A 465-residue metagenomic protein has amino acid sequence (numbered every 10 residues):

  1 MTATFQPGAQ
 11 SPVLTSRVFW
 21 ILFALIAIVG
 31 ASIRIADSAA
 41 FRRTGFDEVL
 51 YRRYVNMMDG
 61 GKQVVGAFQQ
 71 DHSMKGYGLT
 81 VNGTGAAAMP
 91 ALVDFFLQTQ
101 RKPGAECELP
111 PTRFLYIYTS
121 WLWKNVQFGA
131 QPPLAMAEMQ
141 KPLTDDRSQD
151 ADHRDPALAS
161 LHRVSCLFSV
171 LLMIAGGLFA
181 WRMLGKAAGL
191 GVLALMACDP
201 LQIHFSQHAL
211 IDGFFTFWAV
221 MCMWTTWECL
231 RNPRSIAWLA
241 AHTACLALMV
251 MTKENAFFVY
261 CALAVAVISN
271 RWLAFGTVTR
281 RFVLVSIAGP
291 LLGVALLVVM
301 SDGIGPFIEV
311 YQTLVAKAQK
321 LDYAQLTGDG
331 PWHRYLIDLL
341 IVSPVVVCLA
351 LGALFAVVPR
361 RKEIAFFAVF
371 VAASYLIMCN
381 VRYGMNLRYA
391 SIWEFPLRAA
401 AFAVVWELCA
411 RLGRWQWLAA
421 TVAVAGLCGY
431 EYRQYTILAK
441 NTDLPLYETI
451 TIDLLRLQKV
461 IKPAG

Functional and structural regions predicted by a protein language model:
F5-G8, M183, C222-L239, M249 (+2 more regions): Membrane-interface transmembrane helices that cradle and orient dolichyl/undecaprenyl
V13-L14, V18, W181-M183, A188 (+4 more regions): Membrane-interface helix-loop-helix junctions at transmembrane boundaries of multi-pass membrane enzymes, predominantly
F19, F23-A27, I287-L291, R360 (+2 more regions): Signature aromatic-anchored transmembrane alpha helix within multi-pass, membrane-resident enzymes that catalyze glycan
G45, L201-F215, N386: Short acidic/glycine- and proline-prone juxtamembrane loop motifs at membrane-interface regions of multi-pass membrane
Y51-V64, M74, T112, Y118 (+6 more regions): Transmembrane-lumen/periplasm boundary regions of multi-pass, lipid-linked membrane glycan transferases
P133-A137, D145, G176-C198, F217 (+3 more regions): Transmembrane-helix signature of polytopic, membrane-embedded enzymes that assemble or transfer cell-envelope glycans
A175, L195, F214-R231, A241-L246 (+1 more regions): Specific aromatic-rich, kink-prone transmembrane helix
F179, V192-L193, W238-K253, Y375-N380: Membrane-interface alpha helices of multi-pass inner-membrane proteins
